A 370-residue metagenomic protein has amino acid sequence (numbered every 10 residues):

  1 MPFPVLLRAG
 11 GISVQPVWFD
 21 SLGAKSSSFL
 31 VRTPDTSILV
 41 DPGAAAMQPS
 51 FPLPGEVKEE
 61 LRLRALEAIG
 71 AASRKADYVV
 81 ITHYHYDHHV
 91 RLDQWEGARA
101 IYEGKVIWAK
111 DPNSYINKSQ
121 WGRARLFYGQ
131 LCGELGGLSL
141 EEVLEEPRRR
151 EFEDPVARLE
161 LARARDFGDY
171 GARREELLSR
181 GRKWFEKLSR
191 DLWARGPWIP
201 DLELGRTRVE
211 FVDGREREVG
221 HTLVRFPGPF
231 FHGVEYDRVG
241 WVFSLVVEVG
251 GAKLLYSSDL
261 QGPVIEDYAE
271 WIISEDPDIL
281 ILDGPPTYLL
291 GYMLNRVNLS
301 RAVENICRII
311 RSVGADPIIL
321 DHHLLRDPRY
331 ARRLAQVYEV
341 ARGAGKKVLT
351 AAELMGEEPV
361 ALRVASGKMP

Functional and structural regions predicted by a protein language model:
M1-R74, Q130-G133, L140, L144-V264 (+1 more regions): Core dinuclear metal-dependent hydrolase active-site scaffold
A24-S26, Y84-V90, G233-V234, G262-I265 (+2 more regions): Active-site environment of divalent metal-dependent phosphoester hydrolases
T36-I81, H88-E103, K110-R125, Q130 (+3 more regions): Pre-active-site segment of Zn-dependent metallo-hydrolases
I38-V40, V80, Y256-S257, I279-I281 (+1 more regions): Structural motif
P42-A44, Y84, D111-N113, G228-F231 (+4 more regions): Active-site metal-binding loops of divalent metal-dependent hydrolases
R91-K105, A109, S139-L140, D278 (+1 more regions): Short, electropositive alpha-helical surface patch
D276-P286, A315: Proline-aspartate-enriched helix->loop->beta-strand connector
N298-P370: Binuclear metal-ion centers of metallo-dependent hydrolases, dominated by the metallo-beta-lactamase
